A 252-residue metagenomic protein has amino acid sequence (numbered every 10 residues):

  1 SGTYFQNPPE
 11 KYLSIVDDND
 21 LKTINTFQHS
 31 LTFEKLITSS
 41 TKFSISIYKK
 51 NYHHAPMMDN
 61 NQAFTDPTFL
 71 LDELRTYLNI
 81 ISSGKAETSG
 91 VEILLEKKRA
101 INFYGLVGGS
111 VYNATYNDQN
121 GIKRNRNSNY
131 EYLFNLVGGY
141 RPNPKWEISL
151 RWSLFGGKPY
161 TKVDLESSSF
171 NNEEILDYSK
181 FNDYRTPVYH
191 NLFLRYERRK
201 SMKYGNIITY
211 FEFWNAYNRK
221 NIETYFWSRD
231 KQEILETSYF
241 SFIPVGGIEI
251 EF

Functional and structural regions predicted by a protein language model:
S1, T32, S44-Y48, G108-S110 (+3 more regions): Transmembrane beta-strands of outer-membrane beta-barrel proteins
S1-H29, K49-L78, R151-N172, N218-T224: Surface-exposed extracellular loop regions of Gram-negative outer-membrane beta-barrel proteins, predominantly
D18, Q28-E34, K42-S44, I80 (+7 more regions): Membrane-embedded beta-strand positions in outer-membrane beta-barrel channels/transporters
T23, K35, K49, K97-K98 (+4 more regions): Residue-level signature of outer-membrane beta-barrel architecture
N25-H29, K85-S89, R124-F134, V188-L192 (+2 more regions): Residues that define the transmembrane beta-barrel architecture of outer-membrane proteins
S39-F43, I101-G105, P144-I148, M202-I207: Repeated loop/turn-to-beta-strand initiation elements of outer-membrane beta-barrel proteins
K49-N51, L70-K158, K162: Gram-negative outer-membrane beta-barrel transporters
G105, L154-E173, P187-N191, Y196-F252: C-terminal beta-signal and adjacent terminal beta-strands/loops of Gram-negative outer-membrane beta-barrel proteins
